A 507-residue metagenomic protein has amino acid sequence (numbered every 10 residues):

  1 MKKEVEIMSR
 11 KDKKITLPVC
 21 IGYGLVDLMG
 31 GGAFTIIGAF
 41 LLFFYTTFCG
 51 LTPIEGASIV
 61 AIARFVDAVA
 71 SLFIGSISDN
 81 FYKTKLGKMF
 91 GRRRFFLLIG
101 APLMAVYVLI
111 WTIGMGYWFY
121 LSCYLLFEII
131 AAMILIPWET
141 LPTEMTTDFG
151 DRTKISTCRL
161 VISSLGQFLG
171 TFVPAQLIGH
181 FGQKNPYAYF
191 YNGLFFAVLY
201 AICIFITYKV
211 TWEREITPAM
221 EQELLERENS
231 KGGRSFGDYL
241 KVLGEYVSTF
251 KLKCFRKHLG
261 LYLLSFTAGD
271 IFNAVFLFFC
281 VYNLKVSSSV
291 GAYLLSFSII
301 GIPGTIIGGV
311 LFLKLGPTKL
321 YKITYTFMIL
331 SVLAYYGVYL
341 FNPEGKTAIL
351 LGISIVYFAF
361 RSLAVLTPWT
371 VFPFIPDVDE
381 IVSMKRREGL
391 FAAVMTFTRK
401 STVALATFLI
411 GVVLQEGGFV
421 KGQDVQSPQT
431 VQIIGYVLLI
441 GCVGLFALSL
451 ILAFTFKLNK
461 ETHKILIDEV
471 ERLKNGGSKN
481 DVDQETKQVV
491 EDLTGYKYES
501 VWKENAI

Functional and structural regions predicted by a protein language model:
K2-I507: Membrane-embedded alpha-helical bundles of multi-pass transporters/translocases, especially carrier/permease families
